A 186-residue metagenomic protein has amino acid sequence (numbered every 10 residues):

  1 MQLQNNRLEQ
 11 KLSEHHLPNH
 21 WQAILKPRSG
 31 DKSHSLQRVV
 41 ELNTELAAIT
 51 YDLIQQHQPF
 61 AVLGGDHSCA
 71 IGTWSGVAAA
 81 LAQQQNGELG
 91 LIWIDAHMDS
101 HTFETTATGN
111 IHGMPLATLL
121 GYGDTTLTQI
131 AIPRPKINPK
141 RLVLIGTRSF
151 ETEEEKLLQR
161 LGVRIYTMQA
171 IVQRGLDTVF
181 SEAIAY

Functional and structural regions predicted by a protein language model:
M1-Y186: Conserved alpha-helical scaffold segments that buttress catalytic/binding sites
